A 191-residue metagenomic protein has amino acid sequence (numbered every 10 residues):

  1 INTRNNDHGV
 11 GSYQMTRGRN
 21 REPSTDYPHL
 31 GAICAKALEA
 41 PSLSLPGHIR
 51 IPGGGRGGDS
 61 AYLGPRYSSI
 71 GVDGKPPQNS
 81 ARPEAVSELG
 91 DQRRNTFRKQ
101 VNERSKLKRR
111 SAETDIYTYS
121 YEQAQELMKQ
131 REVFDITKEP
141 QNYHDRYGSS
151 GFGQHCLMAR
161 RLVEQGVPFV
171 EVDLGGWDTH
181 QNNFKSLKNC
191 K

Functional and structural regions predicted by a protein language model:
I1-K191: Ligand-binding pockets and gating/stacking loops
